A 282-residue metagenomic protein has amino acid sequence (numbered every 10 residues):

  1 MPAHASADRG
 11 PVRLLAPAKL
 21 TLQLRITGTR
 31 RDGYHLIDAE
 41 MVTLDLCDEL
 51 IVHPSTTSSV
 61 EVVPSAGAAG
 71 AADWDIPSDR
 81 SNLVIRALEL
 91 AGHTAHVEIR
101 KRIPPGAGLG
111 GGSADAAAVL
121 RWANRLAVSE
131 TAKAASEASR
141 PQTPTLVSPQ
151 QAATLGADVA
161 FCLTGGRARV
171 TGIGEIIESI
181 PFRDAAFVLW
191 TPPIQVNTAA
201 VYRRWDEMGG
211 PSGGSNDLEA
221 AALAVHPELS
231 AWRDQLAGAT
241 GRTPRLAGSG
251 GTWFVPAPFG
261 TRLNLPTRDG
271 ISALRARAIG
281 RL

Functional and structural regions predicted by a protein language model:
M1-A107, R125-S136, T191: ATP-binding N-lobe of GHMP and related small-molecule kinases
P2-L15, Q23-R25, T29-A39, L126-T243 (+1 more regions): ATP-dependent small-molecule kinase catalytic core of the GHMP/sugar-kinase superfamily and closely related
V63-S65, R100, T164, A247 (+1 more regions): Conserved beta-strand termini and adjacent loop/short-helix elements that scaffold enzyme active sites in alpha/beta
L83, D115, E228: Charged catalytic carboxylate motif
P104-G106, G251-V255: Short, active-site-adjacent cap segments at secondary-structure transitions
A107-E130, A152: DPxDG-like acidic metal-binding loop motif
G111-G112, L246-G251: Glycine-rich beta-strand-to-loop/alpha-helix junction loops that act as flexible
A116-V119, D158, C162, T252: General alpha-helical segment detector with a strong preference for membrane-spanning helices and helix-boundary regions
